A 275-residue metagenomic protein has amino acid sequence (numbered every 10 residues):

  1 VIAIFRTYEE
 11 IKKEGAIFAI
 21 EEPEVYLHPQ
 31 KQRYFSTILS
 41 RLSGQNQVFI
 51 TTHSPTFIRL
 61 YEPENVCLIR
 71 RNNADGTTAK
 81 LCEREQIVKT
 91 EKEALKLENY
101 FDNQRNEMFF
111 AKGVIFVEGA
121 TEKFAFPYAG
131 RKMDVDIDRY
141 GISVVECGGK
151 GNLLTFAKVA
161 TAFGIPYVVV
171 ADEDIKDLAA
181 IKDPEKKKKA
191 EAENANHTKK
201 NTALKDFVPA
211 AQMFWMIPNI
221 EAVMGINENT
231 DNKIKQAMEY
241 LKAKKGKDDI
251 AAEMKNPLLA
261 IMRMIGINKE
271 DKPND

Functional and structural regions predicted by a protein language model:
V1-Q104, D271: Switch/communication elements of ASCE P-loop NTPase nucleotide-binding domains
C67-D275: Acidic, divalent-metal-binding catalytic cores of TOPRIM and closely related two-metal-ion phosphodiester/pyrophosphate
